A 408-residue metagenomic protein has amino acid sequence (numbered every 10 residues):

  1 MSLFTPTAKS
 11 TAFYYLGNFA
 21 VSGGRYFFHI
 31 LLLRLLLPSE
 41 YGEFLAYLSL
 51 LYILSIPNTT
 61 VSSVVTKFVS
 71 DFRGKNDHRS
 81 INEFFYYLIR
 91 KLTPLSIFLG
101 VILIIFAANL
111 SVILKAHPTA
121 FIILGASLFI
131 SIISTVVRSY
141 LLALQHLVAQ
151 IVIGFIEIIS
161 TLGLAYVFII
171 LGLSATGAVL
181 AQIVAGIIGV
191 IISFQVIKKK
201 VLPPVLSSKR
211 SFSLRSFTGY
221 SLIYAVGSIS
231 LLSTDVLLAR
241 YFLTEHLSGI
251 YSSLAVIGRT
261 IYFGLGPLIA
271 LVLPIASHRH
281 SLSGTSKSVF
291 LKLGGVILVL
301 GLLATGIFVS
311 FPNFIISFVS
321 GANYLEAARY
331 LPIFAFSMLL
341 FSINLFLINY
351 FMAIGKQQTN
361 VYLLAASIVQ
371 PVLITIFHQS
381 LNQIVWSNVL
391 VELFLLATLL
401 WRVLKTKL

Functional and structural regions predicted by a protein language model:
M1-G24, R79, Y86, S208-Y224 (+1 more regions): N-terminal membrane topogenesis motif
F4, A107-L124, E245, S310-L339: Interfacial segments at transmembrane-helix termini and the short loops linking adjacent helices
F4-T7, I130-V152, F336-Y362: Membrane-interface junctions at transmembrane-helix termini in multi-pass inner-membrane proteins
P6-S63, I104, S127, L162 (+2 more regions): Signature of the first transmembrane helix
K9-V21, Y47, N58-A108, A120 (+1 more regions): Membrane-water interface segments that mark the loop-to-transmembrane alpha-helix transition
L48-T59, S228, Y251-A270, L300 (+2 more regions): Transmembrane helix-bundle signature of multi-pass secondary active exporters and lipid flippases
T59-K75, A143, G258, Y262-S283 (+1 more regions): Helix-loop junctions and terminal segments of transmembrane helices in multi-pass membrane transport/translocation
P118, I122, I151-K199, A365 (+1 more regions): Hydrophobic alpha-helical transmembrane segments
